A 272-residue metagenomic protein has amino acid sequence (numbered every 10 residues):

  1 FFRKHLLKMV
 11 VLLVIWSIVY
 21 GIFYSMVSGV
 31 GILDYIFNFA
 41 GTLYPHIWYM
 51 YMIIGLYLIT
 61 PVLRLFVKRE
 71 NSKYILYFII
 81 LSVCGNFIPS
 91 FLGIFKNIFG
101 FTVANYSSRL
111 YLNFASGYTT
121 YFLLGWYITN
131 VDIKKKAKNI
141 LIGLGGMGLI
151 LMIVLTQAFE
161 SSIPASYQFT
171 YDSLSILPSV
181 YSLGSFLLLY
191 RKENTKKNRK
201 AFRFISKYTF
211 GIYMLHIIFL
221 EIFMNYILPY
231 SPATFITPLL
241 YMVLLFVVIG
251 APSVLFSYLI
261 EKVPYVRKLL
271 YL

Functional and structural regions predicted by a protein language model:
F1-K4, L63-I75, I128-L141, R191-F204 (+2 more regions): Membrane-interface helix-boundary motifs at transmembrane edges
F1-Y24, G29-P45, Y51, L56 (+2 more regions): Transmembrane alpha-helical segments and their boundary/interface "anchor" motifs in multi-pass integral membrane
S17-I22, I79-G93, G145-F159, I218-I222: Aromatic-anchored segments of alpha-helical transmembrane domains
Y20-F95, S108-T129: Hydrophobic alpha-helical segments with transmembrane-like composition
S25-L33, S90-T102, V154-S166, Y226-S231: Juxtamembrane "helix-exit" motif on the non-cytosolic side of transmembrane helices
D34-A40, F101-L112, P164-L174, T234-V243: Non-cytosolic membrane-interface motifs at loop->transmembrane helix junctions
I133-R203, I236: Alpha-helical transmembrane segments and terminal signal-anchor/GPI-anchor hydrophobic tails, characterized by long
E193-S206, I217-L272: C-terminal "closing" transmembrane helix and its immediate cytosolic amphipathic cap in multi-pass membrane proteins
